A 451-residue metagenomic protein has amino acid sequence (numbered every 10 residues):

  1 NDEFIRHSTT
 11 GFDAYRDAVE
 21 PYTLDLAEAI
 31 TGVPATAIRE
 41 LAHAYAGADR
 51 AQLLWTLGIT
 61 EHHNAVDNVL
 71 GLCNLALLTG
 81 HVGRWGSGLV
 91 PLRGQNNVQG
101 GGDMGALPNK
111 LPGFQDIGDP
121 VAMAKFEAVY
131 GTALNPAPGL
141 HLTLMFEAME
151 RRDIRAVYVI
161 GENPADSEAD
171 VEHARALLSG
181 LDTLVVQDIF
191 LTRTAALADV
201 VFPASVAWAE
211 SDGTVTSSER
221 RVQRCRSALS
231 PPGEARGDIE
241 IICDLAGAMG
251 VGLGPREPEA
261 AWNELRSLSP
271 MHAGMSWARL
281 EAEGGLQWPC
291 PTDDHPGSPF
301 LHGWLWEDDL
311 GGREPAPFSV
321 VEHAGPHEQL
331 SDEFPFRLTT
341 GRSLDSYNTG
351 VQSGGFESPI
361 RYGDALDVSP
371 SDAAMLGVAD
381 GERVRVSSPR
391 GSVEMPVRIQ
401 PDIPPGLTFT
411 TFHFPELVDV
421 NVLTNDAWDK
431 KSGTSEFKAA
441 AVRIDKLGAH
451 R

Functional and structural regions predicted by a protein language model:
N1-A48: Long, well-ordered, tryptophan-enriched scaffold segments
I30-V33, T56-H63, Q95, G161-D166: Conserved short loop/turn motifs at secondary-structure junctions
A46-E147, P291-D294, S298, E307-R313: A glycine-rich, hydrophobic/aromatic-adjacent loop/helix-cap motif
A51, V157, L184, A198-P203: Short, well-ordered beta-strand core segments
L92, Q99-P108, E259-F356: Long, low-complexity segments enriched in small/aliphatic residues
D170-L181: Catalytic-core regions built around general acid/base machinery
F190-C225: Flexible glycine/proline-rich, aromatic-decorated loop/lid segments
R226-T292, T349, G354-D367, S371-R451: Long, contiguous, secondary-structure-rich segments that constitute the structural scaffold of globular domains
